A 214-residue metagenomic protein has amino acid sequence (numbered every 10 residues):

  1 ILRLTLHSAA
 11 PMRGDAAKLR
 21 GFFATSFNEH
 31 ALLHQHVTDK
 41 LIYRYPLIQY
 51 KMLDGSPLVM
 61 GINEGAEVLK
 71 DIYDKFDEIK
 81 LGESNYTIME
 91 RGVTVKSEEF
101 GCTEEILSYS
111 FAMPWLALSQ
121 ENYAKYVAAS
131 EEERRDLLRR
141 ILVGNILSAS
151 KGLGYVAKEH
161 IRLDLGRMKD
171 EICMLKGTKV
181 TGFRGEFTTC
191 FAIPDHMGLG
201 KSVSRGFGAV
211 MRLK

Functional and structural regions predicted by a protein language model:
I1-K214: RNA-interacting cores
